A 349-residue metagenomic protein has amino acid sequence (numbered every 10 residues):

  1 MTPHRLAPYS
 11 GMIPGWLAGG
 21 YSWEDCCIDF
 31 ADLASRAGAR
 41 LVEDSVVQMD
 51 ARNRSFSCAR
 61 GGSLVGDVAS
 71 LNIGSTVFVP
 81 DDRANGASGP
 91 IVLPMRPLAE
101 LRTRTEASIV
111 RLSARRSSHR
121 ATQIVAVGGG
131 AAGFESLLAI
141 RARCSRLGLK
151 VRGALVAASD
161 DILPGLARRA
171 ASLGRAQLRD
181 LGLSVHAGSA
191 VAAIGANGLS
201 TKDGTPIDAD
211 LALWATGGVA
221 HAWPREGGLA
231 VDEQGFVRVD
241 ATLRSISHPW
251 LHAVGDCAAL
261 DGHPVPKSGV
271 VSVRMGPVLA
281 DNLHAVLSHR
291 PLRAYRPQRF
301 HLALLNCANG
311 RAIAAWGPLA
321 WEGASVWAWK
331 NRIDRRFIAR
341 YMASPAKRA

Functional and structural regions predicted by a protein language model:
M1-R40, F134-L166: Beta1-alpha1 glycine-rich phosphate/pyrophosphate-binding loop at the start of Rossmann-like nucleotide-binding domains
A39-V125, L213: FAD-binding core/adjacent interface of flavoenzyme oxidoreductases
L41-Q48, A142-A241: A Rossmann-like FAD-binding core segment of flavoenzymes
G89-S118, S200, P206-R274, D281: FAD-site-proximal beta/loop scaffold in flavoenzymes
V127-G130, S159: Glycine-rich Rossmann-fold phosphate-binding loop(s) that bind the pyrophosphate of adenine dinucleotide cofactors
G235-H252, Y295-R296, N309-L319, V326: FAD-binding beta-loop-beta segment adjacent to the flavin cofactor pocket
C257-A308: A conserved FAD-binding loop/helix module that cradles the flavin
N309-A349: C-terminal auxiliary extensions adjacent to catalytic cores
